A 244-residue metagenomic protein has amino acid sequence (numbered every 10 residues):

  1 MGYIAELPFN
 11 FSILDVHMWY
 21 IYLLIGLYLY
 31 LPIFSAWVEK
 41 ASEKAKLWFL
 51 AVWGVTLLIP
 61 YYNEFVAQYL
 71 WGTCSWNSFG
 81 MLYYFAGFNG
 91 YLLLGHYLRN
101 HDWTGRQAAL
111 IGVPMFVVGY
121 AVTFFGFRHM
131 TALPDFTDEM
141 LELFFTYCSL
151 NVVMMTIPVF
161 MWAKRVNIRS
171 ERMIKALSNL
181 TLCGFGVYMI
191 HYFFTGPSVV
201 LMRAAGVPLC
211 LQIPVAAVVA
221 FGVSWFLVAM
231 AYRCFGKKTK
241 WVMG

Functional and structural regions predicted by a protein language model:
M1-G244: Alpha-helical transmembrane segments and their immediate juxtamembrane cytosolic regions
